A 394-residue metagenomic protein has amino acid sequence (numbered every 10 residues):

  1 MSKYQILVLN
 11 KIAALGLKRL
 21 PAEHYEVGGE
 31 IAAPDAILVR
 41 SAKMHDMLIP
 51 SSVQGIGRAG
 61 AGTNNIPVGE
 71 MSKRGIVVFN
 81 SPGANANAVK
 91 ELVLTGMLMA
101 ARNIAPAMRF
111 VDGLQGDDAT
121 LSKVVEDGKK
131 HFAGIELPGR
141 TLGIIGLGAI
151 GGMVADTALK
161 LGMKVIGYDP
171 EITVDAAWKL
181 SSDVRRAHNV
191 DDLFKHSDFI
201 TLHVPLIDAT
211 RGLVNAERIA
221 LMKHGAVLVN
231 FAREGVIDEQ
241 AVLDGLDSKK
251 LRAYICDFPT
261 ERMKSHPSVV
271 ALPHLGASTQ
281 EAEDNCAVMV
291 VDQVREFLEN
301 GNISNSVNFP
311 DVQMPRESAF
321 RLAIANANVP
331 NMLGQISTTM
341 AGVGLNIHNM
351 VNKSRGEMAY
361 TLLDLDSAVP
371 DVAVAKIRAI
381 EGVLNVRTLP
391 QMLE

Functional and structural regions predicted by a protein language model:
M1-S81, K195, N215, L221 (+3 more regions): An N-terminal-biased, well-structured beta-alpha scaffold segment characteristic of Rossmann-like dinucleotide-binding
H45-M47, P170-M263, S278: Rossmann-like adenosine-cofactor binding region
P82-T141, E299, N305: Phosphate-binding beta-alpha-beta segment of Rossmann-like dinucleotide-binding domains, i.e., the NAD(P)
K90-R109, D156-M163, V288-N302, S337-A341 (+1 more regions): Oxidoreductase and adenylate-handling cofactor-binding alpha/beta cores
L147-G148: Glycine-rich Rossmann-fold phosphate-binding loop(s) that bind the pyrophosphate of adenine dinucleotide cofactors
G151-G152: N-terminal Rossmann-fold NAD(P) dinucleotide-binding loop
H224-R316, A327, Y360, D371 (+2 more regions): Rossmann-like dinucleotide-binding domain for NAD(H)/NADP(H)
S304, N308-E394: A conserved regulatory-domain signal marking ACT and ACT-like small-molecule sensing domains and adjacent regulatory
